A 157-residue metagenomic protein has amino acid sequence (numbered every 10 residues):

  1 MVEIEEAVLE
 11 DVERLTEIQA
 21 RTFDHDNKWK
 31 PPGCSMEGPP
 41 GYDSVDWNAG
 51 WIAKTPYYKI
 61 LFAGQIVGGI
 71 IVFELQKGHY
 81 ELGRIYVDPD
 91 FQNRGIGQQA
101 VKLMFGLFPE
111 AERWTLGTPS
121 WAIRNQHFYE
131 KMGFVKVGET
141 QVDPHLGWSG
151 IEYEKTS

Functional and structural regions predicted by a protein language model:
E3, A20-W47: Conserved GNAT-fold acetyl-CoA-binding loop/helix
E3-E17: A short beta-loop-alpha structural element at the N-terminal edge of CoA-dependent acyl/N-acetyltransferase catalytic
D43-K59: A short helix-loop-beta-strand connector motif used in the catalytic cores of GNAT acetyltransferases and, in some
K59, Q65-E74, E81, Y86: Conserved beta-strand in the GNAT
I85-Q92, T118-S120: A short, internal acetyl-CoA/4′-phosphopantetheine-binding micro-motif in the GNAT/acyltransferase core
F91, G95-L103: Conserved acetyl-CoA pyrophosphate-binding loop and the N-cap/start of the following alpha-helix in GNAT-like
Q98-Q99, G106, W121-G138: Conserved active-site alpha-helix within GNAT-family acetyltransferase domains
F108-P119: Conserved GNAT acetyl-CoA-binding A-motif
